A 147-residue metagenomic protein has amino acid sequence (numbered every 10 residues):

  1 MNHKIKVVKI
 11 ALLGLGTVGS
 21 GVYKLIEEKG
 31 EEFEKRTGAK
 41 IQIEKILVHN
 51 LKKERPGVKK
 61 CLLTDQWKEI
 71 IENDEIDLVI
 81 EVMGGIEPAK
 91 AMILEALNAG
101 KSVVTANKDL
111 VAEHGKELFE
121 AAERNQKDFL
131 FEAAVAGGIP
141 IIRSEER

Functional and structural regions predicted by a protein language model:
M1-N98: N-terminal glycine-/serine-/threonine-rich beta1-alpha1-beta2 phosphate-ribose binding loop of Rossmann-like
S20, I86-E87, V111-E113, I139: Loop/helix-junction capping segments adjacent to catalytic residues or to phosphate/diphosphate-binding pockets
I70, M83, D109, V135-A136: Short, surface-exposed acidic/glycine-rich loop or hinge patches that mediate macromolecular interfaces
M92-A133: Beta-strand-loop-alpha-helix segment that lines the small-molecule cofactor/substrate pocket of alpha/beta enzymes
A133-R143: Short alpha-helices
E146-R147: Conserved small/polar residues in nucleotide/adenosyl-binding loops
